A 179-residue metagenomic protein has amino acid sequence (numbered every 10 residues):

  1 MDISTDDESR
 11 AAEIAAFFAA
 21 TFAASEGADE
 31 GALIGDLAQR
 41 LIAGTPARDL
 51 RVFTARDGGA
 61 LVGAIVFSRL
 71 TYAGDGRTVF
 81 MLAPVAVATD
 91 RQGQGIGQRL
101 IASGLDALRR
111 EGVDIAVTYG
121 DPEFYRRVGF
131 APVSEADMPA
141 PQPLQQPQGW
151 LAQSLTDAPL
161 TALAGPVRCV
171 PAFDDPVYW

Functional and structural regions predicted by a protein language model:
M1-I14: A short beta-loop-alpha structural element at the N-terminal edge of CoA-dependent acyl/N-acetyltransferase catalytic
A11, F18-R69: Active-site rim helix/loop that mediates acceptor-substrate recognition in acyltransferases
T21, A107, F124: Short alpha-helical functional segments enriched in proximate histidine and acidic residues
G58-G59, D90, S154-P159: Short loop segments at secondary-structure junctions
L70-L82, Q92: A conserved beta-turn-beta hairpin within the catalytic core of GNAT-like acetyltransferases that forms part
L82, V87, G93-D106, T118: Conserved acetyl-CoA-binding loop-helix of GNAT-fold acetyltransferases
R110-V113, Y119-Q146: Conserved active-site alpha-helix within GNAT-family acetyltransferase domains
P139-W179: C-terminal "cap" of GNAT-fold acetyltransferases
